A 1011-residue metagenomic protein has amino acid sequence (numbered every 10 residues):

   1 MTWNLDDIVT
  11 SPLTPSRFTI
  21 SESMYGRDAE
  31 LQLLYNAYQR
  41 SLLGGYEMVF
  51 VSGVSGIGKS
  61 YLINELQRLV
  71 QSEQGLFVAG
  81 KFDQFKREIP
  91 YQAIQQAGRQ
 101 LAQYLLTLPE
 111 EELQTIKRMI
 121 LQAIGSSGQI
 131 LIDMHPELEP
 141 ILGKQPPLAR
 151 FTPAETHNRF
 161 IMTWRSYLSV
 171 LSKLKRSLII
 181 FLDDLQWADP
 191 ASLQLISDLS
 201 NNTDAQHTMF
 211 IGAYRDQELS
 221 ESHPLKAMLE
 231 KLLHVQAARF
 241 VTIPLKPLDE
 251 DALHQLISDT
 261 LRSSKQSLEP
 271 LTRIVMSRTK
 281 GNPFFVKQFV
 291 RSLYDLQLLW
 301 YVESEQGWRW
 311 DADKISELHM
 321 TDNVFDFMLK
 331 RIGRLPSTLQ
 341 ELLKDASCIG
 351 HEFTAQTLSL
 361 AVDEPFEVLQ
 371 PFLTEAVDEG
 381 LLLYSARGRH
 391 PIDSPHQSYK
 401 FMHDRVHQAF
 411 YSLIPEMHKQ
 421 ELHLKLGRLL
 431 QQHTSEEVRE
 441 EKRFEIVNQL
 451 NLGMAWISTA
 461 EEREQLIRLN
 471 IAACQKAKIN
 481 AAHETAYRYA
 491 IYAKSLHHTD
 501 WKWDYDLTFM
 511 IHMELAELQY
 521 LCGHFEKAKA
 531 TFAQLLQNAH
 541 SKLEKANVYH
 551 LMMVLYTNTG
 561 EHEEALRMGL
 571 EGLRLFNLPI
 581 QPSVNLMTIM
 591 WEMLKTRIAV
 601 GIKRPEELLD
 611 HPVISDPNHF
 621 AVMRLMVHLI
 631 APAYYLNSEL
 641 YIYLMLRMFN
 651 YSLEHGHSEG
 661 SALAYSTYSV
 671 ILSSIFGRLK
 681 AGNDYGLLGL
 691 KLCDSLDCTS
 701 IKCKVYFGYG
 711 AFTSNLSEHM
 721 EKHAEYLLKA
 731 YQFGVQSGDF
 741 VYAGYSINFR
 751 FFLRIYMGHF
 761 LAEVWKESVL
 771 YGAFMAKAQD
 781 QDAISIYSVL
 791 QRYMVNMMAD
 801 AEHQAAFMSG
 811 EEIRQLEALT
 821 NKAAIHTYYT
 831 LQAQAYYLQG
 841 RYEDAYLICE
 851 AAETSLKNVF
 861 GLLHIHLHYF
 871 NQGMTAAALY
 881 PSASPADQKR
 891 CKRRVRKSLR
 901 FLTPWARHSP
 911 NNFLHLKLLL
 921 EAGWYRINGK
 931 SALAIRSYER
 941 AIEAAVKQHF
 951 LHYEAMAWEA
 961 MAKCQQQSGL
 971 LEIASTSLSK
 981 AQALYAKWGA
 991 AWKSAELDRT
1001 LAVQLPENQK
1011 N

Functional and structural regions predicted by a protein language model:
M1-P12, T19, I211, R567 (+7 more regions): C-terminal non-catalytic interaction modules
N4-S21, F50-I57, L62, L66 (+7 more regions): Short secondary-structure boundary elements
Y46-M48, L62-L66, F372, S398-F401 (+9 more regions): Extended alpha-helical scaffolding segments used for macromolecular assembly and cargo binding
V54-E88, Q92: P-loop NTPase Walker A phosphate-binding motif
Q92-I179, A227-R239, L248-S258, Q297-L299 (+3 more regions): Conserved Walker-type P-loop NTP-binding/catalytic site
D204-I274, R278, F285-Q288, N323-F327 (+2 more regions): Alpha-helical sensor/transducer elements of the RecA-like P-loop NTPase core
E436-E440, A460, N480, D500-W503 (+14 more regions): Short coil/turn linkers that connect adjacent helices within long alpha-helical scaffolds, especially alpha-solenoid
N448-S458, E462-R468, T557-Y643, H719 (+3 more regions): Amphipathic helix-loop-helix modules that constitute alpha-helical solenoid scaffolds
